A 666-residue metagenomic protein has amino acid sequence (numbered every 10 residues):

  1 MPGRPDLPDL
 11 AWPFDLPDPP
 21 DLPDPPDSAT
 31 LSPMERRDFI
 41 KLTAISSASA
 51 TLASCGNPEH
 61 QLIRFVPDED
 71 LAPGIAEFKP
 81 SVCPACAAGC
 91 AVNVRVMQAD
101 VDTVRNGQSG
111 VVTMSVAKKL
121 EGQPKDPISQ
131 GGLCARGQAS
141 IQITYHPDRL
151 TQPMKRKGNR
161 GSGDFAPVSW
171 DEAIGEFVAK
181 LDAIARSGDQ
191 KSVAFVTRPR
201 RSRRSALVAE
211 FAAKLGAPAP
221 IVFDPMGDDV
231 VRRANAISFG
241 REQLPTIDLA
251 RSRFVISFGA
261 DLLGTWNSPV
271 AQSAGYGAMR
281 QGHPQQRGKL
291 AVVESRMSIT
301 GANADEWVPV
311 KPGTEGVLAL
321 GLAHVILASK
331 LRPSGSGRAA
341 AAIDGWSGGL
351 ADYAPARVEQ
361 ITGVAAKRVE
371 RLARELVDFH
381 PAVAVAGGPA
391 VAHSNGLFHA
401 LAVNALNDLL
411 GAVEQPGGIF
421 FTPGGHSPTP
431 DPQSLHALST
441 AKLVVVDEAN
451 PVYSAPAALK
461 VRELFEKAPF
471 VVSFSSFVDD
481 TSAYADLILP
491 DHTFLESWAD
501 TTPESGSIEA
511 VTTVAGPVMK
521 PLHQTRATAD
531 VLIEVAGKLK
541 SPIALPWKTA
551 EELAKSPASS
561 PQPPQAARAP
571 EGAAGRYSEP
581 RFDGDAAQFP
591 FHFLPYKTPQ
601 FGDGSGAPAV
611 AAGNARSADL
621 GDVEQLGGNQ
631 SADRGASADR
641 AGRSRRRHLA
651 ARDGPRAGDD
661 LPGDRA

Functional and structural regions predicted by a protein language model:
M1-M34: N-terminal secretory signal peptides
P2, D27-S329, R338-G345, A356 (+8 more regions): N-terminal export/assembly segments and adjacent metallocofactor-ligating motifs of anaerobic energy-metabolism
K79-V82, A209, S257-A260, T265-N303 (+4 more regions): A cross-kingdom feature strongest in bacterial/archaeal respiratory oxidoreductases
T103-R105, K118, R332-G335, V369-E370 (+10 more regions): Acidic/polar loop patches that form or flank catalytic/metal-binding clefts of enzymes that bind anionic ligands
R156-P167, E172, H324, A328-A365 (+2 more regions): N-terminal leader/propeptide and maturation segments of large enzyme subunits in energy/redox metabolism and hydrolases
S192-R201, R357-V364, G387-S394, P423-S427 (+2 more regions): Conserved short loop/turn motifs at secondary-structure junctions
G216-I237, M297-S298, G411-L438, D664: Short connector loops at secondary-structure junctions
L376-T440, W498, E504-S505, L594: A glycine-rich, hydrophobic/aromatic-adjacent loop/helix-cap motif
